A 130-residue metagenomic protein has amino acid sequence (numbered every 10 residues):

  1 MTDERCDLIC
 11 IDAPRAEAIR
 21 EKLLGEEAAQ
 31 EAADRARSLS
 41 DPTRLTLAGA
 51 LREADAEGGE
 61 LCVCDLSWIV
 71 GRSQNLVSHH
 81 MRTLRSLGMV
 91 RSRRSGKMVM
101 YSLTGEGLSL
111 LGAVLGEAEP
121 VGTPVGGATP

Functional and structural regions predicted by a protein language model:
M1-A32, R52-A56, S102-P130: Amphipathic alpha-helical dimerization/coiled-coil segments that flank or bridge DNA-binding/regulatory modules
R5-C6, C62-C64, L87, E119: Functionally engaged cysteine thiol sites
E26, Q30-S73, S95, V99-E106: N-terminal helix-turn-helix DNA-binding core of bacterial DNA-binding proteins
W68, R85-S86: Alpha-helical residues within the helix-turn-helix
M81-R82: Short, hydrophobic-biased segments on the C-terminal half of alpha helices that form "recognition helices"
R85, M98, S109: Short alpha-helical
